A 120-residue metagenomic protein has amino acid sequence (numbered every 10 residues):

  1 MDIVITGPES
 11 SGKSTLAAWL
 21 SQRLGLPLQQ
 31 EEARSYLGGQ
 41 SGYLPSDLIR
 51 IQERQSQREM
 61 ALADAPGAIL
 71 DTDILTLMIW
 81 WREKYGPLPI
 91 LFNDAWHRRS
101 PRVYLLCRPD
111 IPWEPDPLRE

Functional and structural regions predicted by a protein language model:
D2: Walker A (P-loop) ATP-phosphate-binding motif of ABC ATPase nucleotide-binding domains
I5: Hydrophobic anchor at the beta1->P-loop junction of P-loop NTPases
E9: The conserved Walker
K13: Conserved lysine of the Walker
A18-M60: Conserved substrate/cofactor phosphate-moiety recognition/catalytic segment in nucleotide-dependent phosphotransferases
P66-E83: A basic- and aromatic-enriched beta-loop-alpha substructure that forms the phosphate/nucleotide- and DNA/RNA-contacting
Y85-E120: A glycine- and Lys/Arg-enriched "phosphate-lid" helix/loop adjacent to the NTP-binding pocket of small-molecule kinases
